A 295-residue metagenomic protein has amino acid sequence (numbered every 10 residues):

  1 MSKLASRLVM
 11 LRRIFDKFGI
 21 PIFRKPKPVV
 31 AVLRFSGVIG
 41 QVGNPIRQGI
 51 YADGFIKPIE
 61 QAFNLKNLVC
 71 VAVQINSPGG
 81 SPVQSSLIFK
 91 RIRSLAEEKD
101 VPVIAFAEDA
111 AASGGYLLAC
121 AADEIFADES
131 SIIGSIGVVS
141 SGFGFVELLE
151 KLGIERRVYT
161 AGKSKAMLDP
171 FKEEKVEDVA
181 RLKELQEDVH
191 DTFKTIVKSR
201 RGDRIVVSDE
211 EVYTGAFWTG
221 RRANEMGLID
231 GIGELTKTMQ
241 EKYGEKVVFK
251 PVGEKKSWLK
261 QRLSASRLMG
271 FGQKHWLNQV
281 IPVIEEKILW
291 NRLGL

Functional and structural regions predicted by a protein language model:
M1-A105, D109-D128, V139-L295: N-terminal organellar transit peptides
I132: Short glycine/proline-centered loop/turn elements that form peptide/ligand docking sites
